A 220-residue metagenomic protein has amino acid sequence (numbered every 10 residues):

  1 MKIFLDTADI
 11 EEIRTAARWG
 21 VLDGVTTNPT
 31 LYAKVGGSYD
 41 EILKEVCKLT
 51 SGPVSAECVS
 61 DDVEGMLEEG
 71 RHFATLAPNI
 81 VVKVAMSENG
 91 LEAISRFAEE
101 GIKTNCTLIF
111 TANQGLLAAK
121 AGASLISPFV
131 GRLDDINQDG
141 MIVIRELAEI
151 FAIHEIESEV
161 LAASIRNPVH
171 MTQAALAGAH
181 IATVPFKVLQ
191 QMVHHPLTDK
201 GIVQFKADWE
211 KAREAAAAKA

Functional and structural regions predicted by a protein language model:
I3-R14, W19-L22, T26-R96, V130: Active-site beta->alpha loop and helix N-cap motifs at the rims of alpha/beta catalytic domains
E12-R18, G65-E69, F73, A93 (+2 more regions): Catalytic cores of alpha/beta
V21-G24, S51, L76-N79, R96-T104 (+2 more regions): Glycine-enriched alpha-helix->loop->beta-strand junction motifs that scaffold or abut catalytic
N28, V82, A118, A174 (+1 more regions): Conserved, mostly hydrophobic/aromatic
P29-Y32, L108, L125-I136, A179-T198: Glycine-rich phosphate-binding active-site loops on the catalytic face of alpha/beta enzymes
D40-V54, A74, L91-T104, G140-V160 (+1 more regions): Alpha-helix-loop-beta-strand connector modules within alpha/beta enzyme cores
L108-V143, I150: Histidine/lysine/aspartate-rich catalytic loop segments that bind and position anionic ligands
F151-A220: C-terminal alpha-helical cap/extension of soluble enzyme domains
